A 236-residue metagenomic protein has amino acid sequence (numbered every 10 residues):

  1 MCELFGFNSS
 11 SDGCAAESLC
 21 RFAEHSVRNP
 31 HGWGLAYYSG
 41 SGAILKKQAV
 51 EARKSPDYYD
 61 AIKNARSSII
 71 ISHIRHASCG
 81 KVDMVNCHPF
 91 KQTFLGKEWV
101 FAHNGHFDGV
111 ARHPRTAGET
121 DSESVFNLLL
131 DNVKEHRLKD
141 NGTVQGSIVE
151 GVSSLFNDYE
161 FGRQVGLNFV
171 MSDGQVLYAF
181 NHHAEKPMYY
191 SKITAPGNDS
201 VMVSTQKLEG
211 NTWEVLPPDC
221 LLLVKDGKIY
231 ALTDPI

Functional and structural regions predicted by a protein language model:
M1-S55, A179, A184-E185, P218-L223 (+1 more regions): Extreme N-terminus nucleophile/cap motif
C2, W99-G109: Conserved beta-strand-loop-short alpha-helix elements that form and flank the Mn2+/Mg2+-coordinating active site
F7-S10, H73-H76, N104, D173-G174 (+3 more regions): Fold-independent oxyanion-binding glycine-rich loops and adjacent beta-strand/coil segments at enzyme active sites
G40-G42, Q48, K97, D108-A117: Cytosolic regulatory regions built on CNB/CRP/Popeye-like sensor folds
A49-D60, S68, I74-G96, V110: Short acidic (Asp/Glu) patches
I69, K139-H183: Catalytic core of PPM/PP2C metal-dependent serine/threonine phosphatase domains
G109-R137: Glycine-rich phosphate-binding loop plus the immediately following alpha-helix
E185-C220: A conserved acidic, glycine/proline-rich C-terminal tail/linker
